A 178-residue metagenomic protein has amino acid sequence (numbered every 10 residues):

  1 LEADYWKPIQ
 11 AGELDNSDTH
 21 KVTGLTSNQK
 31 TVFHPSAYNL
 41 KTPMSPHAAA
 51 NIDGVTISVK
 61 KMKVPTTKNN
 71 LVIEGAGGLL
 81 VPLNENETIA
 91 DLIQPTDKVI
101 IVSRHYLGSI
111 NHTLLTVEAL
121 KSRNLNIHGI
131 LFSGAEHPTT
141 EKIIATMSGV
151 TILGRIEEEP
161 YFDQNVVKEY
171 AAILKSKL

Functional and structural regions predicted by a protein language model:
L1-T56: N-terminal phosphate/diphosphate-binding loop that engages ATP/GTP or pyrophosphate donors across diverse enzyme folds
E2-D4, T96-I100, K121-H128: Short, surface-exposed connector motifs at secondary-structure boundaries
D4-P8, F33-S36, L71-G75, I101 (+1 more regions): General beta-strand structural signal in soluble alpha/beta enzymes
K7-P8, I100-S103, H128-G134: Short internal beta-strands
S45-L83, A90: Phosphate-binding/switch loop-helix module in NTP-utilizing enzymes
N84-Y106: Inter-motif core of Ras-like GTPase G domains
A90-I93, N111-K121: Histidine-anchored nucleotide/phosphate-binding helix
V117-L178: C-terminal lobe/tail of nucleotide-utilizing enzymes
